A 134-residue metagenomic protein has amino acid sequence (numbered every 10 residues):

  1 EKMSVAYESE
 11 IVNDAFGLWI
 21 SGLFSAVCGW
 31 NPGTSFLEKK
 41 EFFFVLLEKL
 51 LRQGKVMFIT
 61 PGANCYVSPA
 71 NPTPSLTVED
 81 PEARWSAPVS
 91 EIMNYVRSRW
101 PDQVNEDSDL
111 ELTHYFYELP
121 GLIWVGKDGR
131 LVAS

Functional and structural regions predicted by a protein language model:
E1-E41, T60, D80-P81, P88: Short amphipathic alpha-helical interface segments
A15-F16, G22-L23, S35, L50 (+3 more regions): Aromatic-residue detector
F44-E48: Short, hydrophobic-biased segments on the C-terminal half of alpha helices that form "recognition helices"
L51-A63: A short, conserved structural fragment
C65-S134: Short, amphipathic alpha-helical interaction segments positioned at domain boundaries
